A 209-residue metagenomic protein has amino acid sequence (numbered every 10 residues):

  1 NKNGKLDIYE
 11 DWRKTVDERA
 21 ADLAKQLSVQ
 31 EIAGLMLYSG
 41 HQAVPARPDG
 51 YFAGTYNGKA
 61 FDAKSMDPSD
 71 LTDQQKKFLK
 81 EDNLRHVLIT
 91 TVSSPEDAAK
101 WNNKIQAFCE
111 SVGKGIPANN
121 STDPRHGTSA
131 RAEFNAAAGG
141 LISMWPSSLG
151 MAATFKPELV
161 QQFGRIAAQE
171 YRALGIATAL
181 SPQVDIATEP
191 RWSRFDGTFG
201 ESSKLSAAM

Functional and structural regions predicted by a protein language model:
N1-M209: N-terminal beta-rich core of secreted/periplasmic extracellular enzymes
